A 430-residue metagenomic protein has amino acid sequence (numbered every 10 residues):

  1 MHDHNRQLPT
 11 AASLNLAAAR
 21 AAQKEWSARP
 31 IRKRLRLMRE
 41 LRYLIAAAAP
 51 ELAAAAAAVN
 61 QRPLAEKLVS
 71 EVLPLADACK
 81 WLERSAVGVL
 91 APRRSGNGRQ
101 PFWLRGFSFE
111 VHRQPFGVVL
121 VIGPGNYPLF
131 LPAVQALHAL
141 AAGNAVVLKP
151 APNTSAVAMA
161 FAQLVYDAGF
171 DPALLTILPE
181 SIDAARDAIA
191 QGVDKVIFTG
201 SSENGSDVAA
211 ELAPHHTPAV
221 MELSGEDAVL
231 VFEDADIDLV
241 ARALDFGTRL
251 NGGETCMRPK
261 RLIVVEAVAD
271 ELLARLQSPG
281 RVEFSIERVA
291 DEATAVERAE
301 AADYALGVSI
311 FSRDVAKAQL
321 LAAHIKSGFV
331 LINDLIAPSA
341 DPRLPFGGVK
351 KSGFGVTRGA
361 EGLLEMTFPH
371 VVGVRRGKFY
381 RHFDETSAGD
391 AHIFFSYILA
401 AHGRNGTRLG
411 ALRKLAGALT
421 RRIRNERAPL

Functional and structural regions predicted by a protein language model:
M1-S108, L409-L430: N-terminal Rossmann-like NAD(P)+-binding subdomain of aldehyde/semialdehyde dehydrogenases
H2-P9, E203-A293, I332, T407: ALDH superfamily catalytic-core signature
H2-Q7, A274-L430: Conserved C-terminal structural/oligomerization subdomain of aldehyde/semialdehyde dehydrogenase
L44, L82-A86, L164-A168, H215 (+7 more regions): Change "in soluble alpha/beta enzymes" to "in soluble alpha/beta proteins
A54-E71, L223-E226, G253-R261, A274-S285 (+2 more regions): Flexible, acidic loop-helix segments that line cofactor/substrate-binding pockets
G98-L239, R275, V289: Rossmann-like NAD(P) dinucleotide-binding subdomain of oxidoreductase/dehydrogenase enzymes
